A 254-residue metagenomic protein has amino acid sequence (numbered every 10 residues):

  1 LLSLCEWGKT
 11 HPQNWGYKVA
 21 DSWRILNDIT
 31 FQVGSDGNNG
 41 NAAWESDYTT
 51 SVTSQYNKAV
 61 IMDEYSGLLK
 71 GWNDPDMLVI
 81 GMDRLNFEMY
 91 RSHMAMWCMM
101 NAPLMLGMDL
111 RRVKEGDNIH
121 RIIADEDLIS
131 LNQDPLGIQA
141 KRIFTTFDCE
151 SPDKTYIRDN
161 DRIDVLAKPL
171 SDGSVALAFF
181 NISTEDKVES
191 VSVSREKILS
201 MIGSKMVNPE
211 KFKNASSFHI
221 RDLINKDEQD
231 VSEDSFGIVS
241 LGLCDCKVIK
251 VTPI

Functional and structural regions predicted by a protein language model:
L1-D109: Glycan-recognition surfaces
R84-N86, R162-A167, F236-G237: Generic recognition of flexible, low-complexity loop/linker segments
A95-Y156: Catalytic cores of secreted or luminal carbohydrate-active enzymes
W97-M100, M105-G107, Y156-M206: Carbohydrate-binding surface patches
L177, I220, C244: Hydrophobic, well-ordered secondary-structure elements that form the walls of internal hydrophobic environments
D186-V191, A215-S216, E228-Q229: Short acidic/proline- and small/hydrophobic-mixed sequence motifs that coincide with surface turns and coil-to-beta
E196-K226: Solvent-exposed beta-hairpin/edge-strand motifs
D230-I254: C-terminal beta-strand-rich structural cap/linker in extracellular carbohydrate-active enzymes
